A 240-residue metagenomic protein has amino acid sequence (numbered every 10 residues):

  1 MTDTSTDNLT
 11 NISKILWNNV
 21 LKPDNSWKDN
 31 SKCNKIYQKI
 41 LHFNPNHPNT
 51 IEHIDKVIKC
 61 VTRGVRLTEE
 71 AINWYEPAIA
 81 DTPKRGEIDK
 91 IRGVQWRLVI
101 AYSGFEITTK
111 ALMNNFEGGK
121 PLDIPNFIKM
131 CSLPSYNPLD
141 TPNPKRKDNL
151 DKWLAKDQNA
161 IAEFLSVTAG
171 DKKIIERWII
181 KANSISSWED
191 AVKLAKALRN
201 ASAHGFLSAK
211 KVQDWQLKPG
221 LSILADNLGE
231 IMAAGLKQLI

Functional and structural regions predicted by a protein language model:
M1-N137: Extended intrinsically disordered or low-complexity regions, especially N/C-terminal cytosolic tails and loops, rather
T68-A71, A111, I161, D171 (+2 more regions): Short secondary-structure junctions and interdomain/linker hinges
K84-R85, W178-I180, H204-G205: Short, charged/polar, low-complexity loop and linker segments that flank or interrupt alpha-helical bundles
I91-A101, F105, Q158, W188 (+2 more regions): Short runs of predominantly hydrophobic/aromatic residues within well-ordered alpha helices that form helix-helix
E106, F206-L207: Short, flexible loop/turn elements at secondary-structure junctions
T109, S202-A203: Hydrophobic side chains within alpha-helical segments
G119-V192: Flexible secondary-structure boundary motifs
S186-S202, A209-I240: Amphipathic, Lys/Arg-enriched alpha-helical patches that create a basic surface for binding polyanionic ligands
